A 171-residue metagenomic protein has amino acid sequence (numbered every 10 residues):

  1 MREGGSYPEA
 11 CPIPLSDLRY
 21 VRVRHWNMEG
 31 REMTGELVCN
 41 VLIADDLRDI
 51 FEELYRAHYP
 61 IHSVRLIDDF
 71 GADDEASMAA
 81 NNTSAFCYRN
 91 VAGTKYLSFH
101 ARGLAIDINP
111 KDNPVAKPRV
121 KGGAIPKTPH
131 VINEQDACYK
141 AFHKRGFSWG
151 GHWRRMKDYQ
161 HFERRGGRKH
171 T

Functional and structural regions predicted by a protein language model:
M1, M78-Y88, G123-A124, A137-Y139: Short linear motifs at secondary-structure transitions and domain/linker junctions
M1-S6, C11-P12: N-terminal low-complexity, Pro/Thr/Ser-rich intrinsically disordered segments that act as propeptides or flexible
I13-L18, A79-N81, F99-A101, R155: A generic structural signal for short, non-catalytic loop/turn and secondary-structure boundary residues
I13-M78: Active-site acidic/histidine clusters and adjacent loop/turn architecture that either coordinate catalytic ions
V21-V23, I50, L54, F86 (+3 more regions): Generic structural hydrophobic/aromatic packing signal, biased to beta-strands
H58-H62, A76-D107: Mid-length scaffold segments of soluble, non-membrane domains
N90-T171: Catalytic cores and adjacent binding grooves of peptidoglycan-active enzymes
